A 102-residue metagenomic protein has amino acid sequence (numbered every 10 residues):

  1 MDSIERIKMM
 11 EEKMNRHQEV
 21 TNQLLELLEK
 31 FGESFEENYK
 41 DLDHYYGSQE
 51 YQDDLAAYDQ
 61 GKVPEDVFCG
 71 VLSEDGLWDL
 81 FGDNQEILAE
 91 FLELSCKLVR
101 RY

Functional and structural regions predicted by a protein language model:
D2-S3, M9-K30, S34-Y102: Long, low-complexity or tandemly repetitive, helically biased scaffold regions used for multimeric assembly/adhesion
